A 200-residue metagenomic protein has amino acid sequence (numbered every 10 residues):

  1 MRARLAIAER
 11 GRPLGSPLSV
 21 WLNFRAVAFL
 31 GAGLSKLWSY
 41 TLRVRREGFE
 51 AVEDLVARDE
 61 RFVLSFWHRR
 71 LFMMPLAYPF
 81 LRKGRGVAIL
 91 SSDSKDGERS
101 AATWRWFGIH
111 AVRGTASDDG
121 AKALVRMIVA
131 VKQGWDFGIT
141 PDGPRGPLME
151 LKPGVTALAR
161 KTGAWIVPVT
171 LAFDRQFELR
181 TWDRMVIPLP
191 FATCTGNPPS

Functional and structural regions predicted by a protein language model:
M1-A77, G84-G86: Membrane-anchoring hydrophobic helices of lipid-metabolizing enzymes
M1-R10, D96-S100, A192, N197: Soluble, non-transmembrane catalytic domains of enzymes that act on hydrophobic metabolites at membranes
R61-D118, E178: Catalytic core of membrane glycerolipid acyltransferases/transacylases, capturing the structured, soluble-facing
K83, R105-G108, A130-V131, A157-L158 (+1 more regions): Short, hinge-like loop/turn segments at secondary-structure boundaries
H110, D136, W165: Residue-level detector of anion-binding/catalytic polar loops
G114, T140, P168-V169: Generic beta-sheet signal
R126-L158, T162: Catalytic-site beta-strand/loop segments enriched in glycine and acidic/polar residues
P147-S200: A cross-family acyltransferase "interaction/gating" segment
